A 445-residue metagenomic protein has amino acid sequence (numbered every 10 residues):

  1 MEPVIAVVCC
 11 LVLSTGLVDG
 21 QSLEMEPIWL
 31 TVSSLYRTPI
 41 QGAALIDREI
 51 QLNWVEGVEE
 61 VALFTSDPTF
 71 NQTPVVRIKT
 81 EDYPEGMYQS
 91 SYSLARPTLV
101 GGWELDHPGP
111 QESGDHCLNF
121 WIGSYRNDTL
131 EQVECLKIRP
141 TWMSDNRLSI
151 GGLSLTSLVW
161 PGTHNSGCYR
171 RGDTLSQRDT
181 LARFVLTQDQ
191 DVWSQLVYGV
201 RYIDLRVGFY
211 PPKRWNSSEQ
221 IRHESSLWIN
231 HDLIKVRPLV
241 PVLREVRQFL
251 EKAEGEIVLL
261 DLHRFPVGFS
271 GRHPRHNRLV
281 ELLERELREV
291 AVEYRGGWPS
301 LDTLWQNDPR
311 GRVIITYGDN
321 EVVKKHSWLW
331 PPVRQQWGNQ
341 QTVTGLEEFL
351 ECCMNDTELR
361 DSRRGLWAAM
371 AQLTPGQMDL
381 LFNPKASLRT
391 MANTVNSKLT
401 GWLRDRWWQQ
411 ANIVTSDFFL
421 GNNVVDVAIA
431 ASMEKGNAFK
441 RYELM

Functional and structural regions predicted by a protein language model:
P3-G20: Cleavable N-terminal signal peptides of Sec/SRP-targeted secreted and luminal proteins
D19-Y198, P211-K252, I257, E321-K325 (+1 more regions): Long, acidic (Asp/Glu-rich), low-complexity accessory segments flanking structured domains
Y198-R201, A253-L259, E289, P309-R312 (+2 more regions): Loop/turn elements at helix/coil->beta-strand transitions in domains of secreted/extracellular proteins
G199-F209: Active-site beta-strand/loop microenvironment that shapes enzyme catalytic pockets
R206, L260, I315, V414: Conserved, mostly hydrophobic/aromatic
N230-V290: Catalytic cores of phosphodiester-bond-cleaving enzymes
P274-E286, H326-P332, D426-M433: Short, aromatic/basic amphipathic alpha-helical patches
E293-R406: Surface-exposed substrate-engagement region within the catalytic domains of secreted or surface-exposed extracellular
